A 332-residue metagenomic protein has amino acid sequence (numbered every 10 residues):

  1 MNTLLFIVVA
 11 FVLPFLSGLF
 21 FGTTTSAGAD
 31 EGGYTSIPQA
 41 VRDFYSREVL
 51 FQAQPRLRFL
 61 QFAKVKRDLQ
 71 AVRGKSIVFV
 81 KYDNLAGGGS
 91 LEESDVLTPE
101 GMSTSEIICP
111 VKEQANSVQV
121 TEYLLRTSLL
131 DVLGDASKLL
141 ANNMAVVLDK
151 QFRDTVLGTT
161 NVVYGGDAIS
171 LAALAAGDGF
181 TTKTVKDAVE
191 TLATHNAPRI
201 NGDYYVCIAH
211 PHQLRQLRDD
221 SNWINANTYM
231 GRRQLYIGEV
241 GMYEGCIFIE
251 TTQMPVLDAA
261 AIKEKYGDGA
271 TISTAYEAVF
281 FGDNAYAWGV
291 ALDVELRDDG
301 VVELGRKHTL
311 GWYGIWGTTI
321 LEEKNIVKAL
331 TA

Functional and structural regions predicted by a protein language model:
M1-V9: Feature marks short, highly hydrophobic, charge-poor N-terminal signal-anchor/signal peptide-like helices that anchor
V8-P110, I326, L330: N-terminal "assembly arms/tails" that initiate or stabilize quaternary assembly in self-assembling proteins
F20-T24, D30-F62, L174-D187, R218-A332: Sequence/fold signature of self-assembling virion shell proteins
F79, K138, N142, C207 (+1 more regions): Hydrophobic alpha-helical segments involved in membrane association or supramolecular assembly
A86-S90, Q216-L217, L257-D258: Short, solvent-exposed loop/turn elements at domain surfaces
G101-S128: Short acidic, glycine/tyrosine-flanked loop/strand segments centered on an H-E-D-like triad
Y123-H195, K328-A332: Alpha-helical scaffold segments that mediate packing/assembly in large oligomeric complexes
A193-P211, R215-L217: Extended amphipathic alpha-helical segments with heptad-repeat/coiled-coil character used for oligomerization, fusion
